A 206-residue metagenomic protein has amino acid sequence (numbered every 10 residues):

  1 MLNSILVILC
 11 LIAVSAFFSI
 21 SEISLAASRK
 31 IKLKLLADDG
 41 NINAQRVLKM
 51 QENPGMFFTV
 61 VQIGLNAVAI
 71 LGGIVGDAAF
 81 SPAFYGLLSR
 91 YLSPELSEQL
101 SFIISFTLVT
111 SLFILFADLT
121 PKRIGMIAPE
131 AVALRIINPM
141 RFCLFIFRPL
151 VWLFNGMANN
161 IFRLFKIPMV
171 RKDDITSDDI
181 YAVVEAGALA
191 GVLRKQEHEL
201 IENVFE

Functional and structural regions predicted by a protein language model:
M1-A190: Membrane-embedded alpha-helical segments of inner-membrane proteins
D174, F205-E206: Flexible hinge/switch segments at interdomain interfaces of large molecular machines
Q196-F205: Long, charged amphipathic helices and adjacent flexible linkers at domain junctions
